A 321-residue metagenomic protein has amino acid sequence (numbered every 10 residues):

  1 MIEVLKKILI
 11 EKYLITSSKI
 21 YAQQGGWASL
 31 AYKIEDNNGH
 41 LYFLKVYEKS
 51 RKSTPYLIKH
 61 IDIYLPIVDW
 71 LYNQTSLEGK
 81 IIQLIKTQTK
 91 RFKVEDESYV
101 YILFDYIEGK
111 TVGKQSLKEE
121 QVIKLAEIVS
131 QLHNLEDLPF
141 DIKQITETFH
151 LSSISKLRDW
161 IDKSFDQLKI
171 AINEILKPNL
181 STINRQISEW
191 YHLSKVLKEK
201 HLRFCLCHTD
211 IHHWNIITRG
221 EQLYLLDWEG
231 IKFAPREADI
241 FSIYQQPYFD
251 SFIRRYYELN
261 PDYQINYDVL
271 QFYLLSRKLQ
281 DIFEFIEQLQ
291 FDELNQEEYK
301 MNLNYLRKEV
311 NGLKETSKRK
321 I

Functional and structural regions predicted by a protein language model:
M1-I20: Juxta-kinase regulatory segment immediately upstream of eukaryotic protein kinase catalytic domains
K6, E11, F140-D141, K156-H208 (+1 more regions): An alpha-helical support segment within catalytic cores of ATP-dependent transferases
A28-D36, F43-L44, L84, S188-I240: Active-site acidic catalytic loop and adjacent metal/ATP-binding pocket of ATP-dependent phosphoryl transfer enzymes
Y47-E97, E119-I123, P247: A conserved alpha-helical element in kinase catalytic cores
E97-K110: Conserved short submotifs of the Hanks-type protein kinase catalytic core that shape the nucleotide-binding pocket
Q115-K177: A cross-family kinase active-site recognition segment
L206, I217-D268, L294, E298: Active-site Asp-x-Gly
F283-I321: ATP/Mg2+ or Mg2+-diphosphate-binding catalytic cores that bind nucleotide phosphates or diphosphates via glycine-rich
